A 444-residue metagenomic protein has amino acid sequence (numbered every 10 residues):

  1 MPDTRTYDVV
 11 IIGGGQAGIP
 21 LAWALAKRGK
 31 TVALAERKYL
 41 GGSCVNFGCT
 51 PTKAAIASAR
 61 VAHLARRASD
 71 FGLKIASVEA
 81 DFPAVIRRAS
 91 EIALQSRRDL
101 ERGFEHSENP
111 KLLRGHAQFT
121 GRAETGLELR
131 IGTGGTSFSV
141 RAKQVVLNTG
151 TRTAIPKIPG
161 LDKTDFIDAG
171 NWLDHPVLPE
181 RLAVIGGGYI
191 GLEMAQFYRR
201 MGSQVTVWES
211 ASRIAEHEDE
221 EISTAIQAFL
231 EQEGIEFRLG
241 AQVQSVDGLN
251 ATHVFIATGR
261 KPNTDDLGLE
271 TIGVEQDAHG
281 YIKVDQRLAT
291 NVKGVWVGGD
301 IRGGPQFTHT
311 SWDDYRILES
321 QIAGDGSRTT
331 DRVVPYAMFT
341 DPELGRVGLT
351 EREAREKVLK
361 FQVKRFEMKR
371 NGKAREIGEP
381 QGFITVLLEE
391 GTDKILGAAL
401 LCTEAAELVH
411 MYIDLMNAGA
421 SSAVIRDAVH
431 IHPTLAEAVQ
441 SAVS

Functional and structural regions predicted by a protein language model:
P2-Y7, Q16, W23-K30, A35-L178 (+8 more regions): Glycine-rich flavin
V10-I12, A117, S139-G150, V184-I185 (+3 more regions): Short hydrophobic core segments
V10-K38, T50, A54-V61, A323 (+2 more regions): Flexible, glycine-rich terminal cap/loop adjacent to redox cofactors in electron-transfer oxidoreductases
G13-G18, A183-Y198: Glycine-rich adenosine-cofactor-binding loop
A22, A26, A195-R200: Gly/Ala-rich phosphate-binding loop of Rossmann-like dinucleotide-binding domains, activating on the conserved
K111-L113, I167, E236-R238, W296 (+1 more regions): General small-molecule cofactor/ligand-binding pocket signal
T153, G280-K293, G372-T385, E389: FAD-binding beta-loop-beta segment adjacent to the flavin cofactor pocket
D162-L178, L249-I322, M411: FAD-site-proximal beta/loop scaffold in flavoenzymes
